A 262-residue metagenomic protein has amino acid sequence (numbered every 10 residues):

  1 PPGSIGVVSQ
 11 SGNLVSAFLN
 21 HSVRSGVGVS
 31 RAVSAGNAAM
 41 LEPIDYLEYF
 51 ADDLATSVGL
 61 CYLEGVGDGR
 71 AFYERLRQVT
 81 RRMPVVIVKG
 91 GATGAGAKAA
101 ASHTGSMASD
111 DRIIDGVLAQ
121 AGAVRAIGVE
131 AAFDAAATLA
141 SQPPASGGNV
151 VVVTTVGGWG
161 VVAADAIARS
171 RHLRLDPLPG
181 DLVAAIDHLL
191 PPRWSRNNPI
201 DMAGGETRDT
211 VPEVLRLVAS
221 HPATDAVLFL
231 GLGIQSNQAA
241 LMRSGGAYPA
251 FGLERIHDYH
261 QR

Functional and structural regions predicted by a protein language model:
P1-R262: Catalytic-core regions of core metabolic enzymes, especially those transforming organic acids/acyl-group intermediates
